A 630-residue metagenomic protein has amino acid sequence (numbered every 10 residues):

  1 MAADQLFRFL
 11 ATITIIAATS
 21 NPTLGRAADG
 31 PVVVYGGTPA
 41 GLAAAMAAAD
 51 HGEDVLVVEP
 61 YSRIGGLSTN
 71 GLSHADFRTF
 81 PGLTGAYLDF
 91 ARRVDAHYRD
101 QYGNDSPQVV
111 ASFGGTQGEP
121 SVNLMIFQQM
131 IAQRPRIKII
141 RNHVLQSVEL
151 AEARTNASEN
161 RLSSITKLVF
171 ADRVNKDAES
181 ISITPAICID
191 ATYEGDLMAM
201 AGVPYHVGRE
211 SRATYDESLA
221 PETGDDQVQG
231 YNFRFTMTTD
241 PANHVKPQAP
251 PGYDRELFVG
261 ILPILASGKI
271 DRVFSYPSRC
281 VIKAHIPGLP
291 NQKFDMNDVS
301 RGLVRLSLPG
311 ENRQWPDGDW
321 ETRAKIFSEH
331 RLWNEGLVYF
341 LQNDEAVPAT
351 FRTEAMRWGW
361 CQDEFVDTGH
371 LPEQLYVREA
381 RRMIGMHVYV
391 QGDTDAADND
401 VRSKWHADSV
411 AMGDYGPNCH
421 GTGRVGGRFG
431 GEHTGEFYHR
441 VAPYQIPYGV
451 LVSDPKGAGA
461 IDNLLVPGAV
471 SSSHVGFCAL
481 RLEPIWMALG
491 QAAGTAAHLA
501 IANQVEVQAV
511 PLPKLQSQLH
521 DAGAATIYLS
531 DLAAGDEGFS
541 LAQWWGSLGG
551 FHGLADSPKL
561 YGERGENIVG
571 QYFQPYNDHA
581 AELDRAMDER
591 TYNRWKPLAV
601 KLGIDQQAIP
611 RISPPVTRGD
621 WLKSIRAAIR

Functional and structural regions predicted by a protein language model:
R8-N21: Bacterial N-terminal signal peptides
A28-T38: Beta1/beta-strand and adjacent pyrophosphate-binding region of the FAD-binding site in flavoprotein oxidoreductases
G41: N-terminal Rossmann-fold NAD(P) dinucleotide-binding loop
A47, E53-D54, E59-H143, S147 (+2 more regions): Conserved N-terminal/central alpha/beta ligand/cofactor-binding core
E59, D536-G549, A555-R630: Short, solvent-exposed alpha-helical surface patches in non-cytosolic proteins
R141-S164: A conserved short coil-to-beta-strand element within the FAD-binding core of flavoproteins
R161-S163, R173-Q518: Flavin (FAD/FMN)-binding glycine-rich loop and adjacent Rossmann-like elements that form
I501-A542: Non-catalytic terminal regions with compositionally biased, polar/charged low complexity
